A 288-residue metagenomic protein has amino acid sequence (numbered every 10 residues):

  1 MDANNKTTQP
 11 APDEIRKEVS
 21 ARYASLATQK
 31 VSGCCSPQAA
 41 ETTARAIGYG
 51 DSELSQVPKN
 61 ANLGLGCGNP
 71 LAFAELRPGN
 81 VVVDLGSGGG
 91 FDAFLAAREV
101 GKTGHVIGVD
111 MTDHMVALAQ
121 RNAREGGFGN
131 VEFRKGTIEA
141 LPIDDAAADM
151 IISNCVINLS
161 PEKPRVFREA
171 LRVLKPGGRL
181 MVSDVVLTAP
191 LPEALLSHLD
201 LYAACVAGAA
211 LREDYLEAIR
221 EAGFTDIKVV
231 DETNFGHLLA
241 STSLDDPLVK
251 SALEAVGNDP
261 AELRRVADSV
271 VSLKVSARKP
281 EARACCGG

Functional and structural regions predicted by a protein language model:
D2-N4, L26, C34, R220-G288: C-terminal lobe and adjacent flexible extensions of AdoMet/dcAdoMet transferase-like proteins
A39-V81, F91-E99: Conserved alpha-helix/loop element of class I SAM-dependent methyltransferases that forms part of the SAM/SAH-binding
P78, E139-M150: A short acidic, Gly/Pro-enriched loop at the edge of an enzyme's catalytic core that lines a small-molecule cofactor
T112-H114: Conserved SAM/SAH-binding beta-strand->alpha-helix loop
G126-A140: Conserved SAM-binding strand-loop segment of SAM-dependent methyltransferases
P164-R179: A short glycine-rich, Lys/Arg-flanked "PGG" loop and its adjoining helix->strand segment in the class I
V186-V206: Short, glycine-/aromatic-enriched active-site segment of Class I SAM-dependent methyltransferases
A207-G223, I227: Short alpha-helix
